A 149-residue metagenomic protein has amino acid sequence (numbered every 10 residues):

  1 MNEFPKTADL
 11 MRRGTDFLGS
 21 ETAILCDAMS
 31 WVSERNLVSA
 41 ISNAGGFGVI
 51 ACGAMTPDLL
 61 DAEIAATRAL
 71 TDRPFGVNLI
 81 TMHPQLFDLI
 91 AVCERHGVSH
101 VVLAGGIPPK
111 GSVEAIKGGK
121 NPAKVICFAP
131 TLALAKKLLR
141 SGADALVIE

Functional and structural regions predicted by a protein language model:
M1-E149: Active-site entrance/lid segments in N-terminal catalytic domains of soluble metabolic enzymes
